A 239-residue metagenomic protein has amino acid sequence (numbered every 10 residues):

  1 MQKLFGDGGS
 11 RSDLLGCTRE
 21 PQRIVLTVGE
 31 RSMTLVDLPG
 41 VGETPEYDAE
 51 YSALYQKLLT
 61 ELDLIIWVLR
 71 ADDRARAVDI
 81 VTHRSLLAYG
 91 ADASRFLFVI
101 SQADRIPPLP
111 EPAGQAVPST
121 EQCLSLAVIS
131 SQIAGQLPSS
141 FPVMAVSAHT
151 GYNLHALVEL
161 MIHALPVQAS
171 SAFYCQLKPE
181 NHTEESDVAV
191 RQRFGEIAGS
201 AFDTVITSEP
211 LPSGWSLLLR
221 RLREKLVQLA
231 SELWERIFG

Functional and structural regions predicted by a protein language model:
M1-T34, G42, L229, L233-I237: Conserved G1/Walker A P-loop phosphate-binding module
R31-T34, D63-L64, S94-F96: Loop/turn-to-beta-strand initiation segments
P39-D48, D72, P118-E121: Flexible beta-alpha connector loops of hexameric P-loop NTPases
V41-E43, T60-T82, L97, A103-P107: Conserved Switch II/interswitch segment of TRAFAC-class P-loop GTPases
Y47-D73, S85-D92: Inter-motif core of Ras-like GTPase G domains
Y47-L54, V78-V81, Q122-S125: Substrate-gripping "pore-loop 1 plus following alpha2 helix"
D104-A172: Canonical P-loop GTPase G-domain recognition
P142, Y152-H155, E159-G239: Extended helical scaffolds that flank P-loop GTPase cores
